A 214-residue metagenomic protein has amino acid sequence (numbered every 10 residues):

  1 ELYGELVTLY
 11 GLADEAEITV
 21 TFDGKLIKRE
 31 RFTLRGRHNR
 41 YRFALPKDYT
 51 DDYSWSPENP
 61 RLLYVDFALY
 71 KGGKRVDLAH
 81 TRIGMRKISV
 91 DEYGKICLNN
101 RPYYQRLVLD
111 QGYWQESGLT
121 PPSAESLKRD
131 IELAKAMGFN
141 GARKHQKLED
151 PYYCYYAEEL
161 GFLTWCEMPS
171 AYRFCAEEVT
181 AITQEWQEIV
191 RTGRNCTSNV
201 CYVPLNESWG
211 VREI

Functional and structural regions predicted by a protein language model:
E1-H145, C154-Y156, G161-T164, E185 (+1 more regions): Secreted/periplasmic carbohydrate-active enzymes, especially glycoside hydrolases
I131-E132, G141-I214: Substrate-binding/catalytic cleft of secreted carbohydrate-active enzymes, primarily glycoside hydrolases
